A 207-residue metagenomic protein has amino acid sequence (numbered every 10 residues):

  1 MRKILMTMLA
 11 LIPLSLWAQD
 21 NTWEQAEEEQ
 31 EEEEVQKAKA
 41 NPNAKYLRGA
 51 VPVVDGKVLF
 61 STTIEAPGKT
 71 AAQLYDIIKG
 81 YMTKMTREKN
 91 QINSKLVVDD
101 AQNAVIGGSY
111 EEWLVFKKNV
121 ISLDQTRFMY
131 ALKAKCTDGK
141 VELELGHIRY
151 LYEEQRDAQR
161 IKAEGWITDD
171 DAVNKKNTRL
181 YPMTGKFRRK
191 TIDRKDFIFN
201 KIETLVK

Functional and structural regions predicted by a protein language model:
M1-E24: Bacterial Sec-dependent N-terminal signal peptides
Q19-K207: Ser/Thr-rich, low-complexity intrinsically disordered terminal regions
